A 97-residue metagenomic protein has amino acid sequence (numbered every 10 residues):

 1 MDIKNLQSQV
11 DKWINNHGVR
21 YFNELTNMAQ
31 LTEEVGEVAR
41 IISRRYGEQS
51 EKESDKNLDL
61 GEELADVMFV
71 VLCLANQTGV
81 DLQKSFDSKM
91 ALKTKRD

Functional and structural regions predicted by a protein language model:
M1-L64, M68-D97: Flexible "arm" and connector segments at domain edges
